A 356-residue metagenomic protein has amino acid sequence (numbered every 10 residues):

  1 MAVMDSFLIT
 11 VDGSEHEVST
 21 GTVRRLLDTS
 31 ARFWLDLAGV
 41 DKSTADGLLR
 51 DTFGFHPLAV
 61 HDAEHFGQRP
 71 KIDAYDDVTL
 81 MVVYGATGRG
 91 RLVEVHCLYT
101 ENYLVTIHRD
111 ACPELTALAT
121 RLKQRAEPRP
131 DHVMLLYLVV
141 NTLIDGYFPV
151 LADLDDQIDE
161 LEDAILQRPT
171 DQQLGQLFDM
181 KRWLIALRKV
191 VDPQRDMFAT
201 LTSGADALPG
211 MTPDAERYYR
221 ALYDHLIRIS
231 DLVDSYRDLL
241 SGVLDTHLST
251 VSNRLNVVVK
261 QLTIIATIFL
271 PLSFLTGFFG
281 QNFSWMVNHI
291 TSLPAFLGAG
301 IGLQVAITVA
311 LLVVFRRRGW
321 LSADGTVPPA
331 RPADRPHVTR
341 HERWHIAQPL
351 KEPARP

Functional and structural regions predicted by a protein language model:
M1-G204, G210, A221, H225-S235 (+1 more regions): Peripheral, non-transmembrane regulatory/ligand-interaction domains of membrane transport proteins
E114, D214, Y218, P294: Short acidic-hydrophobic sequence patches enriched in Asp/Glu that either
L201-E216, R237-V251: Long amphipathic alpha-helical coiled-coil segments
D224-P356: Hydrophobic alpha-helical transmembrane segments and their immediately adjacent juxtamembrane loops
